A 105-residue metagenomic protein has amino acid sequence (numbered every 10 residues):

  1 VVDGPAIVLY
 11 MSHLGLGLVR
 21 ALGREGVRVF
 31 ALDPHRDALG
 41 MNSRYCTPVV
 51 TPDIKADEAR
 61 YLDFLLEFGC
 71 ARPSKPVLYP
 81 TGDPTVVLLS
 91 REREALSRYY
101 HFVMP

Functional and structural regions predicted by a protein language model:
V2-A6: Extreme N-terminal starter segment of soluble prokaryotic enzymes
I7-R20: Glycine-rich adenosine-cofactor-binding loop
Y10, D33, V49-A56, P105: Short beta->alpha connector loops at strand-helix junctions that form conserved, small/polar/Pro-enriched
G17-R24, G69, R93: Surface-exposed amphipathic alpha-helices with a cationic face
G26-F30: Hydrophobic anchor at the start of a short beta-strand that flanks the dinucleotide cofactor-binding loop
A31-C46: Short, glycine/polar-rich helix-capping loops at beta-to-alpha or helix-loop-helix junctions that flank or form
P48-F68: Glycine-rich, highly charged phosphate/nucleotide-binding loops
V50-T51, A71-P105: A short, GP-enriched loop/loop-strand-helix hinge that lies immediately N-terminal to, or at the N-terminal rim
